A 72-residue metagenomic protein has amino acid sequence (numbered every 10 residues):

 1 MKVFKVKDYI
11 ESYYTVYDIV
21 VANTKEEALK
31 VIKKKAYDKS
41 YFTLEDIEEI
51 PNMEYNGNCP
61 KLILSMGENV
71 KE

Functional and structural regions predicted by a protein language model:
M1-T15: Short aromatic-glycine-(Arg/Gly/Cys) micro-motifs in beta-strand/loop hairpins
F4-V6, V20, L44-I47: Short beta-strand element of the conserved SAM-dependent methyltransferase core
D8, D18, N58-K61: A composition-driven signal for long, intrinsically disordered, charge-rich low-complexity tracts
Y14-N23: A short, exposed loop/beta-hairpin motif centered on an aromatic-Gly-Thr core
E26-K30: Short amphipathic alpha-helices within nucleic acid-binding modules
K33-E72: Short, mixed-charge low-complexity intrinsically disordered segments
